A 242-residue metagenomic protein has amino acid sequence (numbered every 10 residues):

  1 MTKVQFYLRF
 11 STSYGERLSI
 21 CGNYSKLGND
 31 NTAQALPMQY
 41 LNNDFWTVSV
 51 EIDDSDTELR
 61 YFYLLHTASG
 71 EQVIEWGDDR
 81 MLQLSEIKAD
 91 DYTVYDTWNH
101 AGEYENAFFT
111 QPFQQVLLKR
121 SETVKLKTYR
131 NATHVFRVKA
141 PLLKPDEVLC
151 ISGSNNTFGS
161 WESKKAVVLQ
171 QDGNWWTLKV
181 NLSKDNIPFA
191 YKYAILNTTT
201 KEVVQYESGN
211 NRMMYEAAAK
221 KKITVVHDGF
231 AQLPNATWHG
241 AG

Functional and structural regions predicted by a protein language model:
M1-K3, G242: Eukaryotic N-terminal low-complexity, Ser/Thr- and Lys/Arg-rich leader segments that predominantly function as
K3-R9, T133-K139: A short, amphipathic beta-strand motif
S11-D56, H66-I87, A140-N186, L196-A219: Aromatic-rich carbohydrate-binding modules that target alpha-glucans
T57-Y61, I187-Y191: Exposed beta-strand face motif in extracellular beta-rich ectodomains
D90-N131, K220-G242: Compositionally biased low-complexity segments at domain edges in trafficked proteins and select soluble regulators
